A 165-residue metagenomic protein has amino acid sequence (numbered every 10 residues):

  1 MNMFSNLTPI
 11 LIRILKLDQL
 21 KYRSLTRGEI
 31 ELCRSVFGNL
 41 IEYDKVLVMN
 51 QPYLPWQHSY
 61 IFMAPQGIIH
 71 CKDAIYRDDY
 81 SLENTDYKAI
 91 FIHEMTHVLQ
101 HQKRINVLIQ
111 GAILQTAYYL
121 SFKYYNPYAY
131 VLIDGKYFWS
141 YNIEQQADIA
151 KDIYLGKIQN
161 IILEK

Functional and structural regions predicted by a protein language model:
M1, K103-R104: Compositionally biased, charge-rich terminal segments
M1-L15, H97: N-terminal targeting leaders of exported, membrane, and organelle-targeted proteins
P9-I14, R23-L47, A64-I68, I105 (+1 more regions): Metalloprotease/metallohydrolase-associated module, dominated by Zn2+-dependent proteases
N39, I61, H70-I92, G135-W139: Short pre-active-site segment immediately N-terminal to the catalytic Zn-binding motif
N50-K72, D78, Y119: Catalytic zinc-binding patch centered on the HExxH motif and its immediate surroundings that defines zinc-dependent
L54-H58, D78-D79, V98-Q100, V107-A112 (+1 more regions): Short catalytic/ligand-binding loop motif for oxyanion handling, primarily in non-cytosolic enzymes, centered on
A89-H101: Active-site recognition of the HExxH zinc-binding catalytic motif
